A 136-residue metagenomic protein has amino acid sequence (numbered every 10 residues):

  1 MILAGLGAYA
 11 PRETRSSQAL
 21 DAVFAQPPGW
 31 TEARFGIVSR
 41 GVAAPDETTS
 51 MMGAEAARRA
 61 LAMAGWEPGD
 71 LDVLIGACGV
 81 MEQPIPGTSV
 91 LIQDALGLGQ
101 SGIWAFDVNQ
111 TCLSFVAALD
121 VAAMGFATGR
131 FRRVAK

Functional and structural regions predicted by a protein language model:
M1-A19, V116-K136: Conserved beta-strand-centric core segments of catalytic alpha/beta enzyme folds
M1-I75, D94-G97: Conserved "HGTGT" condensation-loop signature of ketosynthase/thiolase-family condensing enzymes that catalyze
W30-M51, G79-R133: Conserved catalytic cysteine-centered active-site region of acyl-thioester-dependent Claisen-condensing enzymes
